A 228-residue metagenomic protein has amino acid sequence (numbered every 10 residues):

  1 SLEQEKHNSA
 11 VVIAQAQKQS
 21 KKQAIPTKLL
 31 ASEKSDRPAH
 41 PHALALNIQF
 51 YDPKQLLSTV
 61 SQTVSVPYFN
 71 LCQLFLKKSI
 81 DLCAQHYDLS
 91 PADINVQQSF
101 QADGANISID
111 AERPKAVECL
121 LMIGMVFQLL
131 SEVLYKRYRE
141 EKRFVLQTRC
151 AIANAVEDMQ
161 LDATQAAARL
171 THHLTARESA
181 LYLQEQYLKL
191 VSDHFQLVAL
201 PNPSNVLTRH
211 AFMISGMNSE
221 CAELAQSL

Functional and structural regions predicted by a protein language model:
S1-P41, R169-L228: Intrinsically disordered, glycine/charged-rich C-terminal tails and inter-domain linkers that flank nucleotidyl cyclase
A10-I13, Q17, K21, P26-A111: Catalytic NTP-binding/metal-coordinating core of nucleotidyl cyclase/transferase enzymes
Q49-Y51, A153-E157, Q184-Q186: Structural motif
C72-L76, L121-S131: Short amphipathic C-terminal alpha-helix that caps PH/PH-like domains
C83-S90, L129-E141: Short catalytic/binding micro-motifs of nucleotide second-messenger systems
A92-S108, R137-D158: A short glycine-enriched loop-to-beta-strand structural element that forms part of the catalytic core of nucleotide
P114-V117, L121-G124, E157-T175: Catalytic-core segments of nucleotide cyclases and related cyclic-nucleotide turnover enzymes
F127, V145, R149-A151, A163-L174 (+1 more regions): Short, charged, amphipathic alpha-helix that recurs within catalytic cores of restriction-modification and other
